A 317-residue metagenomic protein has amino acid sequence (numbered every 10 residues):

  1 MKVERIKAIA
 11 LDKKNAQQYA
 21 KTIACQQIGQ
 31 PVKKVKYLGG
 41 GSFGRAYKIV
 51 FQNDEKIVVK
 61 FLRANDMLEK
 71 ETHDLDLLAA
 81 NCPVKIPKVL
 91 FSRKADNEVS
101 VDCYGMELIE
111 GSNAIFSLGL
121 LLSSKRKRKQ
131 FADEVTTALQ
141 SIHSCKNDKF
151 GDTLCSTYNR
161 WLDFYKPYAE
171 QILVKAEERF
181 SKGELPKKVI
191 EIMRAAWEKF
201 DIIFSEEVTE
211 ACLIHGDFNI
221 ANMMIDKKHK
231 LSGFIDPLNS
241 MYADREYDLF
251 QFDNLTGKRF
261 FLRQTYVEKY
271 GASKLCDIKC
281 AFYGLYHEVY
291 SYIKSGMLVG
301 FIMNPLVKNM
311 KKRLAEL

Functional and structural regions predicted by a protein language model:
E4-K14, R63: A short, highly charged nucleic-acid-interacting micro-segment common to nuclease and nuclease-linked defense proteins
D12-P31, K125-D133, S141-G216, D226 (+1 more regions): An alpha-helical support segment within catalytic cores of ATP-dependent transferases
Q30-V35, P186-I190, A272-C280: Short, surface-exposed acidic
K34-S156, D163: ATP-binding pocket architecture of kinase catalytic cores
G40, D133, F250-L317: Helix-rich C-terminal or lid/interface subdomains of diverse kinases
V58-L62, L90-F91, L154, L213-G216 (+3 more regions): Short beta-strand segments
F131-E134, V189, D217, R245 (+2 more regions): An acidic site on a long C-lobe helix of protein kinase domains
E210-I214, N219-I278: Active-site Asp-x-Gly
